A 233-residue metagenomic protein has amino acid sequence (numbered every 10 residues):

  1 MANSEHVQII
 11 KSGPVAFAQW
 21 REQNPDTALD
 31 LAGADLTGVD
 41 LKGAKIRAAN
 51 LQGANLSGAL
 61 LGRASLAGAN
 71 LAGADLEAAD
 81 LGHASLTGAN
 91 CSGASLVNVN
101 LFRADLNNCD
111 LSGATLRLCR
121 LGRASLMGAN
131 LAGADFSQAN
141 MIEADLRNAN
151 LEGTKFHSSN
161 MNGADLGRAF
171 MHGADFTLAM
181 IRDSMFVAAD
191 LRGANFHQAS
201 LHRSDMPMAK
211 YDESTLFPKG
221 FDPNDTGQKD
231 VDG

Functional and structural regions predicted by a protein language model:
M1-S12: P-loop NTP-binding cores centered on the Walker
V7, V15-A16, W20-G233: Tandem repeat scaffolds
